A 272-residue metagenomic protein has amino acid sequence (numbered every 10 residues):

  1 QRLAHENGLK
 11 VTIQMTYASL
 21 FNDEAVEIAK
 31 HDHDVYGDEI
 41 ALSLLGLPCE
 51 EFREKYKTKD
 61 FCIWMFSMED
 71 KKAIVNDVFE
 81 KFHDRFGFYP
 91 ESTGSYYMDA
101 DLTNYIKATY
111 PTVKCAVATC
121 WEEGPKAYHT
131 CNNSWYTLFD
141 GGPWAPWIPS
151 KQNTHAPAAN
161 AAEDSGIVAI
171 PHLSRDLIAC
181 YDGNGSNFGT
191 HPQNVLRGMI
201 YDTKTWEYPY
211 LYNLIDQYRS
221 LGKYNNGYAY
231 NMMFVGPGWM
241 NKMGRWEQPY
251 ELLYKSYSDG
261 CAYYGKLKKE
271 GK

Functional and structural regions predicted by a protein language model:
Q1, Q14-E27, G94-T103, E122-K126 (+1 more regions): Acidic-and-aromatic substrate-binding clefts and catalytic sites of carbohydrate-active enzymes
Q1-R2, Y89, S150-K272: Catalytic grooves of carbohydrate-active enzymes
L3, N7, H31-V35, K81 (+3 more regions): Alpha-helical structural signal in soluble globular domains
G8-Q14: Hydrophobic alpha-helical membrane-insertion signals
M15-Y97, E163-P192, G227-G244, K272: Metal-dependent polysaccharide deacetylase catalytic core of the NodB/CE4 family, i.e., the active-site-bearing domain
N22-D32, G142, N213-S220: Alpha-helical scaffolding within the catalytic cores of extracellular/periplasmic polymer-degrading hydrolases
D70-P157, Y250, K255, D259: Catalytic domains of cell-wall/extracellular-matrix polysaccharide-remodeling enzymes, centered on de-N-acetylation
